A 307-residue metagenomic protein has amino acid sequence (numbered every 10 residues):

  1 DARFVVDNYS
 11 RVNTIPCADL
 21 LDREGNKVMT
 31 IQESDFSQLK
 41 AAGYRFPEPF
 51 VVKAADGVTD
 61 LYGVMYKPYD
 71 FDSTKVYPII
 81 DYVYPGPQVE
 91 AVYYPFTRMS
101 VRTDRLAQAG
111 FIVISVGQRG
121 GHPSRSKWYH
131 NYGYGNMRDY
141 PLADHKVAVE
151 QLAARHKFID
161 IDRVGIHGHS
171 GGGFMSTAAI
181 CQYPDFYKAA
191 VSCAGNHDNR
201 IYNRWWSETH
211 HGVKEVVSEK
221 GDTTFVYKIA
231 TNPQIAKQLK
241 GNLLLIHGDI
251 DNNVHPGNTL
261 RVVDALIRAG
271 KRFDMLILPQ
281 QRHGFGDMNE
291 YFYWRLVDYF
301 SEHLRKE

Functional and structural regions predicted by a protein language model:
D1-E307: Serine-hydrolase catalytic core recognition
